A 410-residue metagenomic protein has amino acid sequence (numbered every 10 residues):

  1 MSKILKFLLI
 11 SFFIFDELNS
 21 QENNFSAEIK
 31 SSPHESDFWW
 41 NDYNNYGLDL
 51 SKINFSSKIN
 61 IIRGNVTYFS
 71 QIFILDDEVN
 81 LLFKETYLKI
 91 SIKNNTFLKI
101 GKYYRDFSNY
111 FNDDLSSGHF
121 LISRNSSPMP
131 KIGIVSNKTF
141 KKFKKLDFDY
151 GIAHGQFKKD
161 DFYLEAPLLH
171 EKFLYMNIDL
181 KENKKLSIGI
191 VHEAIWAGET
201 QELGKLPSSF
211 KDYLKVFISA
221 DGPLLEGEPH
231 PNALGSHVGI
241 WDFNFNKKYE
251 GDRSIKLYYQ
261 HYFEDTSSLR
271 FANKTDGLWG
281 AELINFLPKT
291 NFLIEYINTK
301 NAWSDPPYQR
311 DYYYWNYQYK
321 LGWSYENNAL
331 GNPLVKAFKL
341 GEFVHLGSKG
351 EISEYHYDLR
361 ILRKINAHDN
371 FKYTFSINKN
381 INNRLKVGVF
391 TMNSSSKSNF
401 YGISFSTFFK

Functional and structural regions predicted by a protein language model:
S2-I10: Sec-dependent signal peptide recognition, specifically the positively charged N-region followed immediately by
S20-I53, I61-S70, F148-Y150: Transmembrane beta-strand segments of Gram-negative outer membrane beta-barrel proteins
Q21-N23, K58-Y68, K93-L98, T139-D149 (+6 more regions): Short loop/turn motifs that connect adjacent beta-strands in outer-membrane beta-barrel proteins
I29-E35, I61-R63, I72-D76, K102-D106 (+9 more regions): Transmembrane beta-strands of outer-membrane beta-barrel pores
W40-N45, Q71-I74, S116-I122, K158-Y163 (+3 more regions): Extracellular loop and loop/strand-boundary signature of outer-membrane beta-barrel proteins
I53-I61, T86-I92, I100, I132-K138 (+7 more regions): Residues on the lipid-exposed face of transmembrane beta-strands in outer-membrane beta-barrel proteins
V66-D160, L164, L168-H170, M176-A197: Outer membrane beta-barrel
G227-K410: Outer-membrane beta-barrel pore domains
